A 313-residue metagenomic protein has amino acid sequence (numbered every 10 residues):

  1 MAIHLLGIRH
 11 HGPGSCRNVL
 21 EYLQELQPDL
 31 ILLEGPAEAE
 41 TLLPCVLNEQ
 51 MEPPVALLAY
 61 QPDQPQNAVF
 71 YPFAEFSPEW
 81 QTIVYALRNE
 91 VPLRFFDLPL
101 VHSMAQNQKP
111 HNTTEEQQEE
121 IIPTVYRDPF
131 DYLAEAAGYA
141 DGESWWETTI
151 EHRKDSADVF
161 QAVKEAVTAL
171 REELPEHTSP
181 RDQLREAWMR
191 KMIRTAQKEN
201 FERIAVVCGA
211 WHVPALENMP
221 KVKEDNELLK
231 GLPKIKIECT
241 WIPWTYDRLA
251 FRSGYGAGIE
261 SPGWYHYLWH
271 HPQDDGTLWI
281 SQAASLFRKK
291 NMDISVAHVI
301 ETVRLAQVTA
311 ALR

Functional and structural regions predicted by a protein language model:
M1-R313: Compositional signal for N-terminal targeting/processing segments
